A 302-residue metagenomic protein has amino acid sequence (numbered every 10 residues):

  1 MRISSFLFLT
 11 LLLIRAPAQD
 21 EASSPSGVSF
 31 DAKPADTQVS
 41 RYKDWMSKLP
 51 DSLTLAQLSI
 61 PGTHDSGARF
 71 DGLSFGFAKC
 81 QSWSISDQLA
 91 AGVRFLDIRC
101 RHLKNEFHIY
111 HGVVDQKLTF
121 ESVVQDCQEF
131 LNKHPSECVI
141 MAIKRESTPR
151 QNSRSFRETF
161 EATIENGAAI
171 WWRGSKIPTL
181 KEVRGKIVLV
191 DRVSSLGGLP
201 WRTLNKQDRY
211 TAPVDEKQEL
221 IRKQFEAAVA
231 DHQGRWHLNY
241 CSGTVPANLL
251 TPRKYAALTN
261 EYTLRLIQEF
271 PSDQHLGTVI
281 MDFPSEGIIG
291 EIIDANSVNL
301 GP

Functional and structural regions predicted by a protein language model:
M1-F8: Classical eukaryotic N-terminal signal peptides for Sec-dependent ER targeting/secretion, especially the positively
T10-P17: Hydrophobic h-region of N-terminal signal peptides that target proteins for export in Gram-negative bacteria
Q19-A91, F95, K104-K133, C138 (+2 more regions): Long, acidic (Asp/Glu-rich), low-complexity accessory segments flanking structured domains
R69-L73, Y110-D115, R145-S147, R202-D215: Surface-exposed cleft-lining segments at the edges of enzyme active sites
R99, M141, L189, V279: Conserved, mostly hydrophobic/aromatic
H102, P135-P149: Active-site groove signature of glycoside hydrolases
E106, K117, I140, R150 (+2 more regions): Alpha-helical transmembrane segments and their helix-helix packing motifs
E165-D273: Surface-exposed substrate-engagement region within the catalytic domains of secreted or surface-exposed extracellular
